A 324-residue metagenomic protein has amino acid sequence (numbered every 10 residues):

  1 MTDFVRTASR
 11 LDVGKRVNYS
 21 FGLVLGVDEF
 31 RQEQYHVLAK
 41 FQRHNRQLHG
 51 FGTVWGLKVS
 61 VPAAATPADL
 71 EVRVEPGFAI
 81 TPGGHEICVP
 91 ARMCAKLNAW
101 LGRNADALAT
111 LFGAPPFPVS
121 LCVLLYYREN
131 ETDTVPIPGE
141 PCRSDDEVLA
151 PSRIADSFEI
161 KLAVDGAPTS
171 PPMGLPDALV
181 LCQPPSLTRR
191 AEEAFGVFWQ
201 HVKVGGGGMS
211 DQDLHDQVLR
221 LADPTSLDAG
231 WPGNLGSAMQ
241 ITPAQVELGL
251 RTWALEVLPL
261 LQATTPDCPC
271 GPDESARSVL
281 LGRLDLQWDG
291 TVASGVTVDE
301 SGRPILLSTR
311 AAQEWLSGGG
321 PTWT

Functional and structural regions predicted by a protein language model:
T2-L179, Q183-G196, H201-E247, R251-L255 (+1 more regions): Glycine-rich, compositionally biased intrinsically disordered regions
A178, T264-P266: Secretory pathway export signals and precursors
L187, D273-S275: Mature cores of small secreted peptide/protein domains
P243, V257-Q262, D273: Extended, basic/helix-rich recognition subdomains
D267-G271: Sequence contexts marking disulfide-bonded cysteines in secreted/extracellular proteins
V279: Active-site "substrate specificity/gating" loop of NAD(P)-dependent dehydrogenases, especially the short-chain
G282-D285: Catalytic zinc-binding patch centered on the HExxH motif and its immediate surroundings that defines zinc-dependent
